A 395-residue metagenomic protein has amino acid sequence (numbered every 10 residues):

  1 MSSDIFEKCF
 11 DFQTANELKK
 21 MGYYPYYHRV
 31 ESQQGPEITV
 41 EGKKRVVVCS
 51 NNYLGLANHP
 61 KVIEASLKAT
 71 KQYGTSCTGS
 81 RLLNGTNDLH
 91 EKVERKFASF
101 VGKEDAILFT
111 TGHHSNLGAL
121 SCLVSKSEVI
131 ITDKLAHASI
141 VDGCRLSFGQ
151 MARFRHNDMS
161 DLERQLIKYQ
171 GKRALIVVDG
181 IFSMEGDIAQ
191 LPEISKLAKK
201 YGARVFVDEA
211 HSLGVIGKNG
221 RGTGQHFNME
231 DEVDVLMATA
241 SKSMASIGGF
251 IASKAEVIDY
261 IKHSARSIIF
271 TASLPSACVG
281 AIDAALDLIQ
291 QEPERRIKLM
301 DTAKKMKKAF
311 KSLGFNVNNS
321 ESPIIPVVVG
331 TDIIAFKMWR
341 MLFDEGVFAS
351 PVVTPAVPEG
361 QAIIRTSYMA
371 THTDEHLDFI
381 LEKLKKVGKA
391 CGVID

Functional and structural regions predicted by a protein language model:
E7-T75, A203: N-terminal "arm"/small-domain region of PLP-dependent enzymes with the aminotransferase-like
P60, E64-K68, Q72, S99 (+2 more regions): PLP-dependent enzyme catalytic core of the Aspartate aminotransferase-like
S80-T86, E94-G118: Short loop-beta-helix segment that forms the pyridoxal 5′-phosphate
A119-A138: Conserved PLP-anchoring active-site segment centered on the Schiff-base-forming lysine
A152-V207: Active-site phosphate-binding strand-loop segment of PLP-dependent enzymes
Y201-R204, H211, I216-E321: Active-site C-terminal subdomain of aminotransferase-like
I297-K304, K311-G346, A356, Q361 (+1 more regions): Conserved PLP-binding catalytic core of the aspartate aminotransferase-like
